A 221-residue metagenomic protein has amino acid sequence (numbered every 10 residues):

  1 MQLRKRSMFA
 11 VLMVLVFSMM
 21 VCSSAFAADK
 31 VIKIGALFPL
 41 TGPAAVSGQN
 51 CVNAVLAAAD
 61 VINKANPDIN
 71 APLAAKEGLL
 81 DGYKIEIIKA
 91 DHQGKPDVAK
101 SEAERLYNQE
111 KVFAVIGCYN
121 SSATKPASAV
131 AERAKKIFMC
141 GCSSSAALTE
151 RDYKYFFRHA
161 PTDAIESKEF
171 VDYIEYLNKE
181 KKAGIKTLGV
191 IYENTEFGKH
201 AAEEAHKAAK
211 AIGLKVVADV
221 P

Functional and structural regions predicted by a protein language model:
M1-M13: Bacterial N-terminal signal peptides that target proteins for export
V11-V21: Bacterial N-terminal signal peptides
C22-A27: Sec/Tat signal peptide C-region and signal peptidase I cleavage site
V31-P39, I85-E86, K186-V190: Short, well-ordered beta-strand elements
G35-L56, I62, D91-P96, Y119-N120 (+1 more regions): Extracytoplasmic "Venus flytrap"
N53, D97, V112-V220: Extracytoplasmic ligand/sensor domains, especially the bilobed periplasmic-binding protein
N53-E86, K179-E180, K210-K215: Signal peptide-proximal N-terminal region of secreted/periplasmic/extracellular or secretory-lumen proteins
A75, I88-F113, E175-E180: Short, well-structured alpha-helical segments in soluble
